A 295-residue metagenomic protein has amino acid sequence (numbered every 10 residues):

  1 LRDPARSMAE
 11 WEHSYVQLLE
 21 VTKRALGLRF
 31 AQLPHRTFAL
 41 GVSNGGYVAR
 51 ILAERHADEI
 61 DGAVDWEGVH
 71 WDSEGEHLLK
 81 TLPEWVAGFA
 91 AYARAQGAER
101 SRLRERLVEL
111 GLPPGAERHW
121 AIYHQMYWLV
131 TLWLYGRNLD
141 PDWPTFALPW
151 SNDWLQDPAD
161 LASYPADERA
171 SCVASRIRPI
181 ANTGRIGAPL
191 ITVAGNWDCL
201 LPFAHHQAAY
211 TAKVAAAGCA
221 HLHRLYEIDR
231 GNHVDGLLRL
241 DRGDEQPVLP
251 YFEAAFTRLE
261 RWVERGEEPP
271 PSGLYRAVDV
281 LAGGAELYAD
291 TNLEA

Functional and structural regions predicted by a protein language model:
L1-A295: C-terminal His-loop and adjacent cap/lid subdomain of alpha/beta-hydrolase
